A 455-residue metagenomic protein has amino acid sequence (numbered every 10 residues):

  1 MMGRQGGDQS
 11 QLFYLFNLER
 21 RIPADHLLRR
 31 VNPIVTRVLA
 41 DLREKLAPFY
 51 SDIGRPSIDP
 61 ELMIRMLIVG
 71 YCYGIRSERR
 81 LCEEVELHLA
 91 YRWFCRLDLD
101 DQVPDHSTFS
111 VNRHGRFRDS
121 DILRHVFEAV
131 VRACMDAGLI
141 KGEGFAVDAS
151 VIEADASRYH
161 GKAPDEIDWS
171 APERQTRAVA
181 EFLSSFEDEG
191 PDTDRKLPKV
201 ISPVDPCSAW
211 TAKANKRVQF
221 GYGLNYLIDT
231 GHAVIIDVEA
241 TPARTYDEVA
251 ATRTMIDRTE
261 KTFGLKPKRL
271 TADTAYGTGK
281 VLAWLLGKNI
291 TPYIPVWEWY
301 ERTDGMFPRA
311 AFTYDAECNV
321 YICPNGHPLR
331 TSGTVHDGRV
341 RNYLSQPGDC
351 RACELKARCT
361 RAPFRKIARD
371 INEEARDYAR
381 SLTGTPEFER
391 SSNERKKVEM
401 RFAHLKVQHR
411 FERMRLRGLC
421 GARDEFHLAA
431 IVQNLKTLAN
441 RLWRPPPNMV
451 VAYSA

Functional and structural regions predicted by a protein language model:
M1-L15, E166: Short, flexible loop/hinge motifs at secondary-structure junctions
R4-Q5, G74-L87, L97-A455: Anion-binding and metal-coordination hotspots
A24-I68, Y73: Basic, short loop/linker segments at the boundary and entry of helix-turn-helix/winged-helix-like folds
V69-C72, L87, Y91: Amphipathic alpha-helical interaction surfaces
R92-R96: Short arginine-rich
